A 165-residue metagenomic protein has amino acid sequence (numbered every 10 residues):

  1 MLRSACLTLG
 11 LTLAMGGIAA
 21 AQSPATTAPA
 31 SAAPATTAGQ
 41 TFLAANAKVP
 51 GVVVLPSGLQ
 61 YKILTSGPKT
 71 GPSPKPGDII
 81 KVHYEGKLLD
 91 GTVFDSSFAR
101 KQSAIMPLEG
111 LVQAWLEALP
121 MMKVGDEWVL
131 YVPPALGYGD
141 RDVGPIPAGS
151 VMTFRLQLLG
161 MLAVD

Functional and structural regions predicted by a protein language model:
L2-D165: Cross-family detector of peptidyl-prolyl cis-trans isomerase
